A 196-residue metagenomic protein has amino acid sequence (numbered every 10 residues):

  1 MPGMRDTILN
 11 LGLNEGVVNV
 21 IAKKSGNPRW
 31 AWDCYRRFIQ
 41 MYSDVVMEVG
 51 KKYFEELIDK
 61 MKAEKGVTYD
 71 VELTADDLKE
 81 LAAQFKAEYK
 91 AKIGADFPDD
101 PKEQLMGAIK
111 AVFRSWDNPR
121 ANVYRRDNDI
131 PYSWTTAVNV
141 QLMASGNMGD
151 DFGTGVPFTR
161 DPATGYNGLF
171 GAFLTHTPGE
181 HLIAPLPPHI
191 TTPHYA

Functional and structural regions predicted by a protein language model:
M1-A196: Nucleotide/phosphate-binding sheet-loop regions of phosphoryl- and nucleotidyl-transfer enzymes
